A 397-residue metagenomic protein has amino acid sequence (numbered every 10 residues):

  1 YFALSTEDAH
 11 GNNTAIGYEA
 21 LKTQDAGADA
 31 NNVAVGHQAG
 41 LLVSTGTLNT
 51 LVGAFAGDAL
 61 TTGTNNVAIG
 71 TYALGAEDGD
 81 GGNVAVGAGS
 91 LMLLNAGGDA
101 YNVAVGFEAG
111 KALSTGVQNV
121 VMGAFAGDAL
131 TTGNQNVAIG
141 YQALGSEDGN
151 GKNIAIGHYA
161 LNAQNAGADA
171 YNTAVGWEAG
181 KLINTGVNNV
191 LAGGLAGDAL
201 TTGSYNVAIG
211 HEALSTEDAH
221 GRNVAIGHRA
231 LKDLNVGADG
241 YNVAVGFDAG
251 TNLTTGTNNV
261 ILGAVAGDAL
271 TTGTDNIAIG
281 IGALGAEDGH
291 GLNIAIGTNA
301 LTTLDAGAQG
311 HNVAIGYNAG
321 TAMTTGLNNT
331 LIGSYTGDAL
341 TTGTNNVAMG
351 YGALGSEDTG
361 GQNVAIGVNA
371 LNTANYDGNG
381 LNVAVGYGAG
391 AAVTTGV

Functional and structural regions predicted by a protein language model:
Y1-V397: Glycine- and small/polar-enriched repetitive beta-structure motifs of secreted/surface proteins
